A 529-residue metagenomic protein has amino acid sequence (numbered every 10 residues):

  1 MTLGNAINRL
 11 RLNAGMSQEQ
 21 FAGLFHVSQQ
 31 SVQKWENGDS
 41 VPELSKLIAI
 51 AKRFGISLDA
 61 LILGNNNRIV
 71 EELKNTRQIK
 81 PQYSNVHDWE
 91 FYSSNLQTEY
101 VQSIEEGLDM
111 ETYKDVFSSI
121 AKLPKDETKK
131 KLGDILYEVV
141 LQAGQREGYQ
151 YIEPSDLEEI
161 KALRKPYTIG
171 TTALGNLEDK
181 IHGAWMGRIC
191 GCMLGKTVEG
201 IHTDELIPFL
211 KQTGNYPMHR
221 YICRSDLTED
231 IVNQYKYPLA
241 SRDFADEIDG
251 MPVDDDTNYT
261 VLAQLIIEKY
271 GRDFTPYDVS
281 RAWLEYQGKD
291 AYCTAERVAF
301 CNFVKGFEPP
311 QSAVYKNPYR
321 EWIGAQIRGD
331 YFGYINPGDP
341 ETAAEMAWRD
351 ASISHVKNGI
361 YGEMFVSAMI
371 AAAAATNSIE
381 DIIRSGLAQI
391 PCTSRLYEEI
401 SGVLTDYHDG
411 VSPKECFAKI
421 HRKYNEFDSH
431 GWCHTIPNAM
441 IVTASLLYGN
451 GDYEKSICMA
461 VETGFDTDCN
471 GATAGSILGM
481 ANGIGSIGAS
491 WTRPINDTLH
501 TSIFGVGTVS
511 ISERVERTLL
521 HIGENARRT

Functional and structural regions predicted by a protein language model:
M1-N13: A short, Lys/Arg-rich alpha-helix, primarily the initiator
G15-K34, A49: Short alpha-helical DNA-recognition segment
S45-A60: DNA major-groove recognition helix of helix-turn-helix/homeodomain DNA-binding modules
G64-N75: Short, charged recognition helix plus adjacent turn of helix-turn-helix-like nucleic-acid-binding domains
N75-E147: Long, charge-dense tracts
A162-L174, R297-I323, G329-G359, S367-G464: Accessory "access/gating" subregions that flank catalytic or transport cores
K165-C190, L194-D255: An N-terminal structural lobe/cap that precedes and organizes the functional/catalytic core across diverse proteins
C190-K196, I201-P217, H355-A372, I441-R517: Catalytic phosphate/nucleotide-handling subdomain of diverse soluble enzymes
